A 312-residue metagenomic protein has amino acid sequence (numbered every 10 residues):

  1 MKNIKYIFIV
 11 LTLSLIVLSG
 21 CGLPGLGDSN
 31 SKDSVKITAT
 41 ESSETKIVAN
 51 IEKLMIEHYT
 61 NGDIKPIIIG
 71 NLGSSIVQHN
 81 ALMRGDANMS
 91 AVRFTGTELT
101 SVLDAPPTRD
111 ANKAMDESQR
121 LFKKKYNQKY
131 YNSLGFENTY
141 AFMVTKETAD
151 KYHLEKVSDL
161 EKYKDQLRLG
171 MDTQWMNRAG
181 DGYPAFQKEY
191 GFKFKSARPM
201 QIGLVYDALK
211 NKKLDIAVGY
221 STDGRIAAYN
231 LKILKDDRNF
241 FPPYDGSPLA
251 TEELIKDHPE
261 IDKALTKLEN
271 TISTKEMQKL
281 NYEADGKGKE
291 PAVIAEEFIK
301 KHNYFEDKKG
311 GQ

Functional and structural regions predicted by a protein language model:
V17-G20: C-terminal motif of bacterial Sec signal peptides marking the signal peptidase cleavage site
G22-G25: Bacterial signal peptide processing site
K32-L72, F136-Y206, K289-A292: Bilobed "Venus flytrap"/periplasmic-binding protein-like clamshell domains and structurally analogous long
E44, R178, G182, Q187-F192 (+1 more regions): An extracytoplasmic/periplasmic, membrane-proximal ligand-sensing/linker region
M55, S75-A87, L103-A105, P184-E189 (+1 more regions): Short helices/loops that flank or line small-molecule/ion binding pockets
S74-S75, G85-E98, A114-M115, V144-K146 (+3 more regions): Beta->alpha turn/N-cap motifs
S101-N112, S118-Y131, K213, R225-N239: Ligand-binding "clamshell"
T139-D150, Y244-H258: A bilobed periplasmic-binding-protein/Venus flytrap-type ligand-binding module shared by bacterial periplasmic
